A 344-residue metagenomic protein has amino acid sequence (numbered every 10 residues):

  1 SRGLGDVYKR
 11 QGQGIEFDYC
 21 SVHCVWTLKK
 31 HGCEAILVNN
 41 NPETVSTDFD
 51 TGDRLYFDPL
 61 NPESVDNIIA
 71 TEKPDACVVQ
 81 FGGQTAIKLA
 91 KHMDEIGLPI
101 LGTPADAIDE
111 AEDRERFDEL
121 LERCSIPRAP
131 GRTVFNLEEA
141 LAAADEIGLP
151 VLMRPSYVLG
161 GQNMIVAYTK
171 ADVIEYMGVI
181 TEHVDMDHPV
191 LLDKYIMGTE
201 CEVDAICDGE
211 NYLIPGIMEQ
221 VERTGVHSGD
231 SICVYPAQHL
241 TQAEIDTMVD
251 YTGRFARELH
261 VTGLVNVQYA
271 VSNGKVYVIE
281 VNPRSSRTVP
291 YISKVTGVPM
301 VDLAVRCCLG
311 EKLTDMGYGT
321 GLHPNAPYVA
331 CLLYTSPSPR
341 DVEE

Functional and structural regions predicted by a protein language model:
R2-L4: Twin-arginine (Tat) signal peptide motif
D6-G14, D18-P74, Q84-I87, D94 (+6 more regions): ATP-dependent carboxylate activation and anion-phosphoryl transfer catalytic cores that bind Mg-ATP to form
G52, T103-M164: A conserved helix-loop-beta module that forms one wall/lid of the active-site cleft in ATP-utilizing catalytic domains
C77-Q80: Short glycine-rich phosphate-binding loop at a beta-alpha junction
V342-E344: N-terminal low-complexity segments that are often proline-rich with Ser/Thr-Pro
